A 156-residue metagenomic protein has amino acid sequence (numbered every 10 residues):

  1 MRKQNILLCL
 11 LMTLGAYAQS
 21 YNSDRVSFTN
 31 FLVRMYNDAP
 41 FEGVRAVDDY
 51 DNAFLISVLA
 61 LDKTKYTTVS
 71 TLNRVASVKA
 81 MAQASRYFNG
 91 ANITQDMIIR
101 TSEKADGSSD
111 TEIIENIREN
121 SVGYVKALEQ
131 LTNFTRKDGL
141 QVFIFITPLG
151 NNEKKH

Functional and structural regions predicted by a protein language model:
Q4-L14: Sec-dependent N-terminal signal peptides
A18-H156: Domain-level marker for long, solvent-exposed, non-transmembrane regions
